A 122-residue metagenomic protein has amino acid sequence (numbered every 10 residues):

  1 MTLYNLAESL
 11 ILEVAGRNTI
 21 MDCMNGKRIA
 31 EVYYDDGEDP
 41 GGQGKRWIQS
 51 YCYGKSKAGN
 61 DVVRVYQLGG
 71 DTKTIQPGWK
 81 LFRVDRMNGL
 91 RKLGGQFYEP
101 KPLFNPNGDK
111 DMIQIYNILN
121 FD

Functional and structural regions predicted by a protein language model:
M1-E13: Enriched but not universal
L10-D122: Core beta-strand-centered patch of the WYL/Sm-like small regulatory domain
